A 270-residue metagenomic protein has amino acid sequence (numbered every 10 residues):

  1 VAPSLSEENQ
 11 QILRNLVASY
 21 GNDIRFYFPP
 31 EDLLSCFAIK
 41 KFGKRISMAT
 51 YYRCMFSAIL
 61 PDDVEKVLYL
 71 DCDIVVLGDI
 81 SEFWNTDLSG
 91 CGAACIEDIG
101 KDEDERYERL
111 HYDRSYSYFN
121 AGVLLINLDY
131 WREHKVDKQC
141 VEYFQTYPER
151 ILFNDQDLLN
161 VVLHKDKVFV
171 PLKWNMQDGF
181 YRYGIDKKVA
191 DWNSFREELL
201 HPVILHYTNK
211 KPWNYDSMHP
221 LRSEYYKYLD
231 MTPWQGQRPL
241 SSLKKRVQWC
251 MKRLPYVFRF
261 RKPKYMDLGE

Functional and structural regions predicted by a protein language model:
V1-S4, C95-I96: Short internal beta-strands
S4-Q11, E103: Short, charged/polar "capping" segments at the starts of alpha-helices and the immediately preceding loops
E8-A58: Active-site-proximal specificity loops/subdomain of glycosyltransferases
P30, L34, A49-D102, L125-I126 (+1 more regions): GT-A fold catalytic core of metal-dependent nucleotide-sugar glycosyltransferases, centered on the diacidic
F37-M48, Y107-Y112, G184-V189: Short, surface-exposed amphipathic charged segments that create phosphate/polyanion-binding patches used for binding
T50-C54, A121, L152-D157: Conserved glycosyltransferase catalytic-site signature
N85-Y143, Q156: Conserved catalytic core of nucleotide-sugar-dependent glycosyltransferases
I126-E270: A glycosyltransferase accessory/donor-loop signature
